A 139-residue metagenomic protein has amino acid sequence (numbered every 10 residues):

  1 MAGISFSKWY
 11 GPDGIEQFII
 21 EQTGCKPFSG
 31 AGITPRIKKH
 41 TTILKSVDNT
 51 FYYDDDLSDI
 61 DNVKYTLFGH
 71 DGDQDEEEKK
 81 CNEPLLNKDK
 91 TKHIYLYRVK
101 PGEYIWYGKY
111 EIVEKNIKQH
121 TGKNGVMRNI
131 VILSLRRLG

Functional and structural regions predicted by a protein language model:
A2-Y104: Acidic, glycine-rich low-complexity segments with interspersed aromatic residues
K100-G139: Compact mixed alphabeta submodule
